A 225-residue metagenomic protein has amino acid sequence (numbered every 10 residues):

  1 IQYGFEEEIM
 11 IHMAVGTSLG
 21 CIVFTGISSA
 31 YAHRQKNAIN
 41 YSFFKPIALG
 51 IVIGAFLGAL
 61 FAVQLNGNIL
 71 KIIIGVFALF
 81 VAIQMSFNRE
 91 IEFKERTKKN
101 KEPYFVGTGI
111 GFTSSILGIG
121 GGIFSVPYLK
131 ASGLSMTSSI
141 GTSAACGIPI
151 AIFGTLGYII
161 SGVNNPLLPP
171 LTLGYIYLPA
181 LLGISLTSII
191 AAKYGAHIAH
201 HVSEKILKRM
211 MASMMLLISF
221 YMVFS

Functional and structural regions predicted by a protein language model:
I1-F43, Y104-G107, G122-A196: Small-residue-rich hydrophobic segments that form or flank transmembrane alpha-helices in multi-pass membrane proteins
G16-G20, P46-G50, I73-V76, T142-A145 (+1 more regions): Hydrophobic core positions of alpha-helical segments in small-molecule transporters and transporter systems
F24-K36, G75-K98, K193, H197 (+1 more regions): Transmembrane helix exit motif
H33-P46, L65-I72, F93-T97, H197-L207: Interfacial helix-loop-helix linkers and transmembrane-helix boundary segments in multi-pass membrane proteins
K98-F112: Small-residue-enriched transmembrane helix starts and helix-helix packing motifs in multi-pass inner-membrane proteins
S114-G121: Short helix-coil transition sites and intra-membrane helix breaks within transmembrane domains of multi-pass
L207-F224: Final/C-terminal transmembrane alpha-helix of multipass membrane proteins
